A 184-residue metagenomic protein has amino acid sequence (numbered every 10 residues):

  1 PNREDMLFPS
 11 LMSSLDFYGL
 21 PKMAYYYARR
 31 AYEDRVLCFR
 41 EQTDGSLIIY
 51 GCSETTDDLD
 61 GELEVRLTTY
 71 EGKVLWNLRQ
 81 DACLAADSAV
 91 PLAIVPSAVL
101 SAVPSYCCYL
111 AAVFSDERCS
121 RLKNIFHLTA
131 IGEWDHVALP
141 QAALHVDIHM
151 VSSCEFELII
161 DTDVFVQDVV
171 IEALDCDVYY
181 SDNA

Functional and structural regions predicted by a protein language model:
P1-A184: Carbohydrate-binding surfaces of carbohydrate-active enzymes
